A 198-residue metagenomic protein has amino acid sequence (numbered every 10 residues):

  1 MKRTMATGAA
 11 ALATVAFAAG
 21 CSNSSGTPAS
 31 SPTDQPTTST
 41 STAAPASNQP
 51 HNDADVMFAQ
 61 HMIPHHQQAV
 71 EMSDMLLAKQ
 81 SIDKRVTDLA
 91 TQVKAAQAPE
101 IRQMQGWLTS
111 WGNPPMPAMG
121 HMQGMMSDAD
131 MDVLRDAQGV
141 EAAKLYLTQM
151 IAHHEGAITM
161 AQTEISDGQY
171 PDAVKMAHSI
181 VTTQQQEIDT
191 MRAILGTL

Functional and structural regions predicted by a protein language model:
M1-A9: Bacterial N-terminal signal peptides that target proteins for export
F17-G20: C-terminal motif of bacterial Sec signal peptides marking the signal peptidase cleavage site
N23-L198: All-alpha RGS (Regulator of G-protein Signaling) helical domain and cognate RGS-like helical scaffolds
